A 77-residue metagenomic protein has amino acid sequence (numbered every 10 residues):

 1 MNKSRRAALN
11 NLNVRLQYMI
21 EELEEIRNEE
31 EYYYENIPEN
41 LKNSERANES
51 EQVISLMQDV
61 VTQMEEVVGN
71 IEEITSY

Functional and structural regions predicted by a protein language model:
M1-Y77: Long, low-complexity or tandemly repetitive, helically biased scaffold regions used for multimeric assembly/adhesion
